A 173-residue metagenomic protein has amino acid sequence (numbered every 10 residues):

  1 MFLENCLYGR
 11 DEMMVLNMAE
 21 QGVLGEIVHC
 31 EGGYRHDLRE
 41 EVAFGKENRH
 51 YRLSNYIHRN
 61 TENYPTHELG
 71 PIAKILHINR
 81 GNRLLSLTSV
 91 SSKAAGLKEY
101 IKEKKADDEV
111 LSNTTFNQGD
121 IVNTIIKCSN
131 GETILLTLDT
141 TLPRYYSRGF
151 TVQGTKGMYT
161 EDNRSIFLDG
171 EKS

Functional and structural regions predicted by a protein language model:
M1-E4, L135-T137: Short catalytic-loop micro-motif centered on adjacent basic/acidic residues
C6-T115, M158: Predominantly a Rossmann-like dinucleotide-binding segment in NAD(P)-dependent oxidoreductases
L24, K127-C128: A short, structured loop/turn motif at beta-sheet edges
I27, L84, I121, Y146-S147: A structure-centric signal for secondary-structure junctions around beta-strands
S112-G119, S129-S173: NAD(P)-dinucleotide binding in Rossmann-like oxidoreductases
